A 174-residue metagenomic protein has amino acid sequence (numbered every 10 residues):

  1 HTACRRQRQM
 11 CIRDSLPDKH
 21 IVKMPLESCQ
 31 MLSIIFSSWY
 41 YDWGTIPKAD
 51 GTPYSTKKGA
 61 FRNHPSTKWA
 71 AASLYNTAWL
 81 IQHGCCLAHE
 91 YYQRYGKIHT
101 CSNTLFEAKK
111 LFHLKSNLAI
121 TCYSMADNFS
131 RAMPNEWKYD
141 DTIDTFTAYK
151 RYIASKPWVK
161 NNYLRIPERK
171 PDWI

Functional and structural regions predicted by a protein language model:
H1-I12: Single conserved hydrophobic/aromatic residue that forms the stacking wall/gate of nucleotide- or nucleobase-binding
R13-G59: Betabetaalpha-Me/HNH-type nuclease active-site subdomain
D14, D18-I21, P25, S73 (+4 more regions): Intrinsic-disorder-associated interaction segments
I35-S38, D42, S73, E90 (+3 more regions): Surface-exposed polar/charged interaction patches
W43-R94, T100-T104: Amphipathic alpha-helical packing elements
E107: Catalytic cofactor-binding cores of redox enzymes
K110-I174: Aromatic-residue-lined binding/catalytic grooves and analogous aromatic/hydrophobic interfacial grooves in multimeric
